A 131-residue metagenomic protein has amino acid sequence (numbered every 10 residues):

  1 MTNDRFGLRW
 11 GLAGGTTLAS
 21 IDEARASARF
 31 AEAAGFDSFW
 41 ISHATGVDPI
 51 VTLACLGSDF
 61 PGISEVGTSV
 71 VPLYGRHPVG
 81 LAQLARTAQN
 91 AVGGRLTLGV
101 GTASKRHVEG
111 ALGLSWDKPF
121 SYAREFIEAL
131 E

Functional and structural regions predicted by a protein language model:
M1-T68: N-terminal beta1-alpha1-beta2 module of alpha/beta enzyme domains
D4-A19, G75-E131: Flexible, glycine-rich active-site loops centered on histidine and acidic residues that chelate a metal or position
S69-L73: Conserved strand-turn element in the central/C-terminal portion of the radical SAM core barrel that lines
